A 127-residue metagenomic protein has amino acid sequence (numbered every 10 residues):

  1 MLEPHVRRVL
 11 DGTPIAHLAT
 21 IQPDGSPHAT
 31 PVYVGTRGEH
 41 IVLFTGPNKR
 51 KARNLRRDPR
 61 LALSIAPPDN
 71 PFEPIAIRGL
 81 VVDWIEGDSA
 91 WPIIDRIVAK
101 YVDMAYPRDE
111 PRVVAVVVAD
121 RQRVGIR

Functional and structural regions predicted by a protein language model:
M1, F72-R127: Charged, gly/pro-rich active-site loop segments
M1-I15: Extreme N-terminal tail/first-helix region
V6-R7, A52, I94: Short amphipathic alpha-helical segments and helix-helix/interface helices
T13-P47, L63-I65, A76: Short beta-strand segments
D24-S26, D69-P71, D109: A short beta-turn/loop motif at secondary-structure boundaries
K49-K51, N70: Short, surface-exposed beta-strand-loop junctions and turns on beta-sheet-rich folds
